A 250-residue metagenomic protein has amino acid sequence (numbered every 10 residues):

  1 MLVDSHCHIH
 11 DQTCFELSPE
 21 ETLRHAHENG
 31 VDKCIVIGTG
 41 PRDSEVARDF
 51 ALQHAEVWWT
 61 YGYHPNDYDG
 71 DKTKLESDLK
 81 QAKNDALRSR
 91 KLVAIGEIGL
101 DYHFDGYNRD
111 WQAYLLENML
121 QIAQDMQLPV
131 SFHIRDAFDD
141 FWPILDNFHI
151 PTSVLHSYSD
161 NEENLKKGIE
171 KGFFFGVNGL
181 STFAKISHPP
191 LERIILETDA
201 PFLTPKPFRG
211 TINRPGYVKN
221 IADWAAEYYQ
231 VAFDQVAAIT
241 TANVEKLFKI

Functional and structural regions predicted by a protein language model:
M1-I250: Mid-domain alpha/beta scaffold segments of enzyme catalytic cores
